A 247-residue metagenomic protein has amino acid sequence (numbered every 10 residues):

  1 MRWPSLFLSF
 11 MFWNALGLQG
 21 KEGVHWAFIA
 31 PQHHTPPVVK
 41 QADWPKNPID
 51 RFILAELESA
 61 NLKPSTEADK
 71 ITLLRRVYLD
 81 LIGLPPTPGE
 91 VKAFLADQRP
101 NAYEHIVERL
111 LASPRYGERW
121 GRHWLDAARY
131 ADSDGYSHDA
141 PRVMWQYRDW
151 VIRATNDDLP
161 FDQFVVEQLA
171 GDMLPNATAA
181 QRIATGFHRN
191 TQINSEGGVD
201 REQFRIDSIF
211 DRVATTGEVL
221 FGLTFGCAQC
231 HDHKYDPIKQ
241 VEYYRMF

Functional and structural regions predicted by a protein language model:
S5-A15: Bacterial N-terminal signal peptides
L16-G20: Sec/Tat signal peptide C-region and signal peptidase I cleavage site
K21-F247: Short, structured secondary-structure elements that scaffold catalytic or ligand/cofactor-binding regions
